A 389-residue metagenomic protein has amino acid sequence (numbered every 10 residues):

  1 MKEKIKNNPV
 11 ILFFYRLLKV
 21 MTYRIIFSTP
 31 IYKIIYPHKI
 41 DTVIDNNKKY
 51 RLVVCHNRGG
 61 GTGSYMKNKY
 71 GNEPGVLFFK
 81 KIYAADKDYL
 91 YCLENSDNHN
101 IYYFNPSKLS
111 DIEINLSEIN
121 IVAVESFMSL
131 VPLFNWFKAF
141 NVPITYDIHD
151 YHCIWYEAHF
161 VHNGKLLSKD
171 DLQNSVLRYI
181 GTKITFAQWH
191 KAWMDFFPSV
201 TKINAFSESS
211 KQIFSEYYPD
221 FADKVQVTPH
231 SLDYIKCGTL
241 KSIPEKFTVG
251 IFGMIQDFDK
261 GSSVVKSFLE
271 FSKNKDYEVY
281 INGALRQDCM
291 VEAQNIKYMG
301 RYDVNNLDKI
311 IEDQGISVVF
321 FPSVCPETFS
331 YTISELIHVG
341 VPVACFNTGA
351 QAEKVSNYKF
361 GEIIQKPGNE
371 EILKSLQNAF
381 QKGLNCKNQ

Functional and structural regions predicted by a protein language model:
E113-L130, P143-H149, V318-F321: Short N-terminal targeting/anchoring amphipathic segment
L167-I203: Membrane-proximal helix-turn-helix segments that form the acceptor-binding/catalytic region of lipid-linked
D195-K202, K211-L232: Helix-loop-beta element that forms the nucleotide-linked donor phosphate-binding surface in glycosyltransferases
N204, S242-K260, K266-L269: Conserved donor-binding/catalytic core segment of Leloir-type glycosyltransferases
G283-D313: Nucleotide-activated donor-binding/catalytic signature segment of Leloir-type glycosyltransferases, i.e., the conserved
D308, T332-H338, A352-E353: Short alpha-helical segment that forms part of, or immediately flanks, the ligand-binding pocket in carbohydrate-active
V318-V319, P342-C345: Short hydrophobic beta-strand element within catalytic cores of glycosyltransferases and related nucleotide-activated
F320-Y331, A352-E353: Nucleotide-sugar-dependent
